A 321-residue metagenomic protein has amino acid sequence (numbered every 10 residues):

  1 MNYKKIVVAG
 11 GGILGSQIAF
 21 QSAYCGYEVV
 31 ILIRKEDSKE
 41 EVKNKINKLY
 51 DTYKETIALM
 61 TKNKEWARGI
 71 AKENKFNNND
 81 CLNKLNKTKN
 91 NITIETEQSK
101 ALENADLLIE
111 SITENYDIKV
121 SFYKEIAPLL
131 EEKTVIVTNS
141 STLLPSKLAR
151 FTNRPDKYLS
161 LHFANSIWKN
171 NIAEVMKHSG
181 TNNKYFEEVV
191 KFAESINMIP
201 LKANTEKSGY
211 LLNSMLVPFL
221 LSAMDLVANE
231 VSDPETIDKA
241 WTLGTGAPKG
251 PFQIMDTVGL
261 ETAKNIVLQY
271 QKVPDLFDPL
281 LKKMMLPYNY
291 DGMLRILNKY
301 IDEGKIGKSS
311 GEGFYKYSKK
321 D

Functional and structural regions predicted by a protein language model:
M1-E73, L129: NAD(P)+-binding Rossmann beta1-loop-alpha1 motif at the extreme N-terminus of oxidoreductases
M1-K4, C25-Y27, K184-E187, E194-N204 (+2 more regions): NAD(P)-dependent Rossmann-like dehydrogenase/reductase catalytic/cofactor-binding core
A9, L32, T88, E95 (+4 more regions): Structural motif
G15-I18, D117-K119, L143-P145: Short glycine/serine/threonine-rich phosphate/pyrophosphate-binding segments that cradle anionic phosphate groups
D37, T52-V135: Rossmann-like NAD(P)-binding element
I46-I57, I109, L130, T152 (+4 more regions): Structural signal for hydrophobic packing residues in well-ordered secondary-structure cores of soluble enzyme domains
V135-T205, G209, N213: Rossmann-fold dinucleotide-binding core
